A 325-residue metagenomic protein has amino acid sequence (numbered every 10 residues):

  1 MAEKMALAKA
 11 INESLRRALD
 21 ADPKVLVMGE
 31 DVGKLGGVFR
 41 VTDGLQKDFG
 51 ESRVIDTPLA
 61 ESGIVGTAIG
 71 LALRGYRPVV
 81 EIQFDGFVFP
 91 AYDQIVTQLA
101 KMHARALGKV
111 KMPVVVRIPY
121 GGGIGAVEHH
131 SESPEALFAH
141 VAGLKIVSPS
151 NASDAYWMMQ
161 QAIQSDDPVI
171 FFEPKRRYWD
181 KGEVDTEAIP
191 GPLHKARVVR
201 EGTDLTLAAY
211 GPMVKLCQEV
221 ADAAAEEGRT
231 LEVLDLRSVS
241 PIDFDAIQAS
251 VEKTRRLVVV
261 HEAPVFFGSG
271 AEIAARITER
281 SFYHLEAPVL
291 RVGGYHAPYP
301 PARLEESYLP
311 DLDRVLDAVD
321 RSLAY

Functional and structural regions predicted by a protein language model:
M1-P168, F172, S307: Thiamine diphosphate
V32, F39-D48, E61, K109-R117 (+1 more regions): Thiamine diphosphate
